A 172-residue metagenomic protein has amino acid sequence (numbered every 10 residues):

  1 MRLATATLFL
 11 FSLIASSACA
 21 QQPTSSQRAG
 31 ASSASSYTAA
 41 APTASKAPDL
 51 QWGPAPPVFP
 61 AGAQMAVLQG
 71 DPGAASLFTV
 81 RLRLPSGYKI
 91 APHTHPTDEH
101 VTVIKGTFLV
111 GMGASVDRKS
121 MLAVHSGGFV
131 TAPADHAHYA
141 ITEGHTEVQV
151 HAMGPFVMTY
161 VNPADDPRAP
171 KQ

Functional and structural regions predicted by a protein language model:
T5-S16: Bacterial N-terminal signal peptides
Q22-F78, P163-Q172: A short, N-terminal "cap"/entry segment at the start of jelly-roll beta-barrel domains of the cupin/DSBH fold
A41-T43, K119, Y139-Q172: Double-stranded beta-helix
D71-G73, F108, A114-D135: Short acidic-glycine-tyrosine-enriched beta hairpin
P85-Y88, H95-S115: Glycine- and acidic-residue-biased ligand/ion/polar-headgroup-sensing regions
I90-P92, V110-G111, A132-P133, A137-E143: Short beta-strand His + acidic residue motifs that chelate non-heme Fe in jelly-roll/DSBH and cupin folds
